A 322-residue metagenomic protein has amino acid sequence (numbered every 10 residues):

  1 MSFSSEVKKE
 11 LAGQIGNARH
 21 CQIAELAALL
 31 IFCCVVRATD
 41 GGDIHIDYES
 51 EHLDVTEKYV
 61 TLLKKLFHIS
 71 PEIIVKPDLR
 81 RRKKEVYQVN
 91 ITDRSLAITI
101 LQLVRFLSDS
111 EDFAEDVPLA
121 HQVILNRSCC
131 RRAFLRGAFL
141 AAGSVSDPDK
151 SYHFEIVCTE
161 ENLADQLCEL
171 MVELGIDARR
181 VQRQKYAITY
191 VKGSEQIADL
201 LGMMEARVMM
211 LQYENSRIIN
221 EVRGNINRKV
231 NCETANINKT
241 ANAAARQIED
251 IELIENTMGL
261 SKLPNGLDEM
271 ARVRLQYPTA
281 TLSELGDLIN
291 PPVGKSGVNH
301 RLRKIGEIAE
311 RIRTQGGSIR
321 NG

Functional and structural regions predicted by a protein language model:
M1-L103: N-terminal low-complexity or simple alpha-helical regulatory segments that function as activation/interaction modules
I15-A24, I124-R131, S261, N265: Structural motif
A24-F32, A133-A141, R272: Short, hydrophobic/amphipathic alpha-helical patches that form generic packing surfaces within helical domains
D40-D47, D149-K150, T281-S283: Short acidic, hydrophobic short linear motifs in intrinsically disordered regions
Y48-S50, E155-C158, L288-V293: Short helix-coil junctions and helix-kink-helix linkers
E57, T61-R81, N90-E214: DNA-contacting interfaces and partner/effector-binding or oligomerization modules in DNA-centric proteins
D199, M203-H300: Extended mid-to-C-terminal alpha-helical interaction segments
L302-G317: Short, solvent-exposed alpha-helical "recognition" segments
